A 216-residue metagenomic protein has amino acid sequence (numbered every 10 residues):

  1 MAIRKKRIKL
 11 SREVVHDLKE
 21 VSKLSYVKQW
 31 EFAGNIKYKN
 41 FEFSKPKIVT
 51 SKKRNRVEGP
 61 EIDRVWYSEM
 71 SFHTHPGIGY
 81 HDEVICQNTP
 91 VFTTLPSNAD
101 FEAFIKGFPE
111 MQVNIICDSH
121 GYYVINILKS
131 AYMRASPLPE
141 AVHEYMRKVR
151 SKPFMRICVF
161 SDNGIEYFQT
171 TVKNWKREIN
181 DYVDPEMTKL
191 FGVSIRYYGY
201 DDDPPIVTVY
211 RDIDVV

Functional and structural regions predicted by a protein language model:
M1-S68, E166-N180, T188-F191, I195-Y200 (+1 more regions): Glycine-rich short-loop/terminal segments
V21-Q29, F101-Q112: Short, surface-exposed loop and linker segments with low hydrophobicity and enrichment for Pro/Ser/Thr
F32, Y38-F43, F72, F92 (+6 more regions): Phenylalanine-focused residue identity feature
I36-F41, T74-G77, I116-Y122, Y200-D201: Short, flexible beta-strand-to-coil junctions
E42-P109, S119, V149: Short HxH-centered metal-ligating active-site micro-motif
Q112-V216: Active-site or metal-binding loop neighborhoods of secreted/extracellular toxin and effector enzymes
